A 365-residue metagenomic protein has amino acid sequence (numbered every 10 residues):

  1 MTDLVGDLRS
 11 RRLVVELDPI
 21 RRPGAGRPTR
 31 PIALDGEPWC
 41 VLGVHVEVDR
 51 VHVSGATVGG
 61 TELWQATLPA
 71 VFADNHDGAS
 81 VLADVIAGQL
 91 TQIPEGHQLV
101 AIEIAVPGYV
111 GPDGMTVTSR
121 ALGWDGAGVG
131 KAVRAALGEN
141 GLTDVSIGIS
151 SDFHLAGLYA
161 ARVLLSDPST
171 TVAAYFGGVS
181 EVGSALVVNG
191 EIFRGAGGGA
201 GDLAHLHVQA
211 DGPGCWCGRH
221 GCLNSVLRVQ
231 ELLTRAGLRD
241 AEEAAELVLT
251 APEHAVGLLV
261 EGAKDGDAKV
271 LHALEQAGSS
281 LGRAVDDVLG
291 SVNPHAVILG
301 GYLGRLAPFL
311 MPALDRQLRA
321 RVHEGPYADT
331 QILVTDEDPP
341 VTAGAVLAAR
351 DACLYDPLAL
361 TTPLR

Functional and structural regions predicted by a protein language model:
T2-T67, V71-Q98, L223-R365: ATP-binding/phosphotransfer module of carbohydrate and carboxylate kinases, centering on a glycine-rich
T57, G111, V187: Short, acidic, Ser/Thr-enriched surface-loop or helix-capping motifs
E62, T67-V172, F309-A320: Glycine-rich phosphate-binding loop and adjoining helix at the ATP-binding site of ATP-dependent phosphoryl-transfer
Q65, D74-G78, D125, A132-E261: Glycine/GP-enriched mid-protein hinge/lid loop-to-helix segment characteristic of carbohydrate kinases
A105, F176, G300: Conserved residues at the C-terminal ends of beta-strands
G108-P112, H154-G157, V182-G183, F193 (+2 more regions): Short, active-site-adjacent cap segments at secondary-structure transitions
